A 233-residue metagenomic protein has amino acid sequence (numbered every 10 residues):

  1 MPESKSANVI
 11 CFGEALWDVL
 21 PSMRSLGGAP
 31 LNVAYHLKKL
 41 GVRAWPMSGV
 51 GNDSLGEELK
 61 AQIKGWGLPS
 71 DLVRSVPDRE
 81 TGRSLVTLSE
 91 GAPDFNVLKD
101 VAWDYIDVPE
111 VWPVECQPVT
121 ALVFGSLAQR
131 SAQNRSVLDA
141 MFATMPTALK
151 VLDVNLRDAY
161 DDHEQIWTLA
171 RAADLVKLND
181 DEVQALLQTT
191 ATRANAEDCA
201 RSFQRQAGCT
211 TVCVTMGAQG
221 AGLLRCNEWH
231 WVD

Functional and structural regions predicted by a protein language model:
M1-I10, Q62-S75, S89-W231: Ribokinase/PfkB-type carbohydrate-kinase core domain
V9, D18-A92, K99-W103: Substrate-binding N-lobe of the ribokinase-like
G13: Active-site beta-alpha turn of Rossmann-fold NAD(P)-dependent dehydrogenases/reductases
W17-D18, Q184: Nucleotide phosphate-binding site architecture
